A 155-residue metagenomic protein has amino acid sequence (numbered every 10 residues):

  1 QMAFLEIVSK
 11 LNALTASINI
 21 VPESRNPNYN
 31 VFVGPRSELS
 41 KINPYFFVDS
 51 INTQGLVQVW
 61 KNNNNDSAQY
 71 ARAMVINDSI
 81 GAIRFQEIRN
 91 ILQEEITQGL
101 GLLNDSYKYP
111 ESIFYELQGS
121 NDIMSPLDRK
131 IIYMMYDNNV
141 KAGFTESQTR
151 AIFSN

Functional and structural regions predicted by a protein language model:
Q1-N19: Zn2+-dependent metallopeptidase catalytic core
M2, G34, F46-F47, I51-T53: Lumenal/extracellular "mature" regions of secretory-pathway glycan-modifying transferases
T15, N26-N28, A68-R72: Extracytoplasmic
I20-K41, E116: Acidic helix-start/capping segments at beta-turn-to-alpha-helix junctions
R36-V48, N62: Auxiliary tRNA-acceptor-end handling modules of aminoacyl-tRNA synthetases
D49-E87, L103-N155: Metalloprotease/metallohydrolase-associated module, dominated by Zn2+-dependent proteases
N90-L103: Active-site recognition of the HExxH zinc-binding catalytic motif
